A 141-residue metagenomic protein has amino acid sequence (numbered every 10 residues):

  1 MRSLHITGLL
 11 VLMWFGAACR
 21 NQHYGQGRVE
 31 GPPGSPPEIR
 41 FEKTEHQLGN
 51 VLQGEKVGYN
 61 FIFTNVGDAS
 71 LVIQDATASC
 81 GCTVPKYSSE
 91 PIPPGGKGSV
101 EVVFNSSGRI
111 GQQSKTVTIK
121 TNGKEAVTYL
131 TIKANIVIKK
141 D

Functional and structural regions predicted by a protein language model:
M1-T7: Bacterial N-terminal signal peptides that target proteins for export
F15-A18: C-terminal motif of bacterial Sec signal peptides marking the signal peptidase cleavage site
R20-V51, I62, K124-D141: Long, low-complexity ectodomains and other extracytoplasmic segments of secretory-pathway proteins
H46, G96-V102: Short strand-edge motifs at loop-to-beta-strand transitions and within beta-strands of extracellular beta-rich domains
Q53-N60, R109-T116: Short, solvent-exposed loop/turn segments enriched in Ser/Thr/Gly
F63-G67: Asparagine-centered strand-capping/turn motif at beta-strand->loop junctions
D68-G96: Surface-exposed binding patches on compact interaction domains or structured appendages
N105-G111, N122: Short, surface-exposed loop/turn segments at beta-strand-coil junctions that are enriched for proline with nearby
